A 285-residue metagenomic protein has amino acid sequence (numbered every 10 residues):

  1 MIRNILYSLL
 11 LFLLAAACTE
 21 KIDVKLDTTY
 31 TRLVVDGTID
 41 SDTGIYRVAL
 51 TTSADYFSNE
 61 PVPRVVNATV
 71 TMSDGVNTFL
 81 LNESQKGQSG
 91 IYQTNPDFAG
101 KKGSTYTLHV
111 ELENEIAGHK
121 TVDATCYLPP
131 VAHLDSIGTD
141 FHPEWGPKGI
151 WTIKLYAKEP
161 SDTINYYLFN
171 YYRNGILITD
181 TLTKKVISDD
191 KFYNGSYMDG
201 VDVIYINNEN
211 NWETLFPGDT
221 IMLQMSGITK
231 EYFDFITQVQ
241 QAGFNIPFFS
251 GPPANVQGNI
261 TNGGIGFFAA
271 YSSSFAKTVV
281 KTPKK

Functional and structural regions predicted by a protein language model:
M1-N4, E20: Positively charged n-region of N-terminal signal peptides that target proteins for export
I5-L10: Sec-dependent signal peptide hydrophobic core
L14-A17: C-terminal motif of bacterial Sec signal peptides marking the signal peptidase cleavage site
T19-K285: A sequence/structural signal for flexible, mid-protein segments enriched in small/helix-disrupting residues
